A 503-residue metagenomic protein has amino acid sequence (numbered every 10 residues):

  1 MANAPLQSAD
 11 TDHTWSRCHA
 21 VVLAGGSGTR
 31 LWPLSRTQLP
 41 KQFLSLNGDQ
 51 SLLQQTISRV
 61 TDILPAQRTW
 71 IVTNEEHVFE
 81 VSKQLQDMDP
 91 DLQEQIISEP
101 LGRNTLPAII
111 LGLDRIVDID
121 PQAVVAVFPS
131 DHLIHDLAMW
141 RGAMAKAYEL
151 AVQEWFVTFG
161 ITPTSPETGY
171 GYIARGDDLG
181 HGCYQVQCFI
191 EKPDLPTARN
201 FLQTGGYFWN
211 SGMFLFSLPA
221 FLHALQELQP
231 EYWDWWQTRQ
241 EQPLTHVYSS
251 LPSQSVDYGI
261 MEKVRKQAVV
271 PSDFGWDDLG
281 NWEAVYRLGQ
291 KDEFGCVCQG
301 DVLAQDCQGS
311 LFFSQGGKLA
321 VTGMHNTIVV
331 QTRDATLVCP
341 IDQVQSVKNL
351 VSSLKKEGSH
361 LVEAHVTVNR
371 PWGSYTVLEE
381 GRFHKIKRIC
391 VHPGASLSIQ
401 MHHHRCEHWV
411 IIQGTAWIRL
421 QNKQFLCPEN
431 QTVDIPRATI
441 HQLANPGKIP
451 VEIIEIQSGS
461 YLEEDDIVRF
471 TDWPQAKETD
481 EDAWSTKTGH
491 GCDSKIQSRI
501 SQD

Functional and structural regions predicted by a protein language model:
A2-R17, L218-V410, T415-D434, H441 (+4 more regions): Left-handed beta-helix
A2-V22, R30-P40, S45-P129, L133-A145 (+1 more regions): Conserved N-terminal catalytic core of the sugar/cofactor nucleotidyltransferase
S16-C18, A66-Q67, D91-Q93, D120-A123 (+9 more regions): Short coil/turn connectors at secondary-structure junctions
L23, F128, I411, I456: Catalytic metal- and UDP-sugar-binding loop of GT-A-like glycosyltransferases, i.e., residues flanking the conserved
G102-P107, S165-E167, L195-T197, W276-D277 (+1 more regions): A short acidic, often aromatic-flanked loop/helix-cap motif at beta-alpha or helix-coil junctions that lines enzyme
V125, Q187, G206, M213-F214 (+3 more regions): A residue-level structural signature of the nucleotidyltransferase/glycosyltransferase Rossmann-like core
D136-D234, Q240-L251, A268: Conserved core of the sugar-phosphate nucleotidyltransferase
I453: Noncatalytic nucleic-acid binding interfaces
